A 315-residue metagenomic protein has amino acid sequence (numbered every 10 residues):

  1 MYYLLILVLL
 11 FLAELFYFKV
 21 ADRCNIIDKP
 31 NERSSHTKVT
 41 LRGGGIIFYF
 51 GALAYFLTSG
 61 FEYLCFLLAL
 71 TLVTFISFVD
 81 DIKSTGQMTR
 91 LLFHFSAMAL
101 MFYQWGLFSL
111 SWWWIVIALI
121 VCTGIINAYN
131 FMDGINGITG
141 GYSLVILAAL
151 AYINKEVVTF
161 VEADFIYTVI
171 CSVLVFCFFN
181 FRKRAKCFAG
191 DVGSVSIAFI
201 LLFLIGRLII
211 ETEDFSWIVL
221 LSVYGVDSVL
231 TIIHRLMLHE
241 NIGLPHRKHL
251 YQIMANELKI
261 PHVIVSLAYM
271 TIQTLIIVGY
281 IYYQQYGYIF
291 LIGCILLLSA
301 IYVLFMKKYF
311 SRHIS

Functional and structural regions predicted by a protein language model:
M1-V229: "…together with the soluble PPM/PP2C metallo-phosphatase catalytic core" -> "…together with the soluble PPM/PP2C
I210-S315: C-terminal membrane-associated helical module and adjoining short loops/tails
